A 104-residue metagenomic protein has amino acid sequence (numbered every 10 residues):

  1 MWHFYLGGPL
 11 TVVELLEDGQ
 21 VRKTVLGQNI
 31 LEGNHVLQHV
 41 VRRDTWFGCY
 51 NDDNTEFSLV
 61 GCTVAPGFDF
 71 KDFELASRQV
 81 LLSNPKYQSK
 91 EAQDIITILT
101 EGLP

Functional and structural regions predicted by a protein language model:
M1-H39, F47-C49, T55-F57, P66-D69 (+1 more regions): Non-catalytic, conserved peripheral segments adjacent to functional cores
D44: Pseudouridine synthase
T63: Histidine-centered acyl-transfer/condensation active-site motif and its immediate structural neighborhood
